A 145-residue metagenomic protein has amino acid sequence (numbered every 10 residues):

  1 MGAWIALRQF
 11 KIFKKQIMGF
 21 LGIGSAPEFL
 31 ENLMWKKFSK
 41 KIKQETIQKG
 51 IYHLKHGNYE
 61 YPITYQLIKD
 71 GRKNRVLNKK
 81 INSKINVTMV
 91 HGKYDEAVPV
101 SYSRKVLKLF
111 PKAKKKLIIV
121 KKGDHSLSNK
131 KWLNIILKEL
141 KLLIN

Functional and structural regions predicted by a protein language model:
G2-A6: Gly/Ala-rich beta-loop-alpha elbow adjacent to hydrolase catalytic centers
R8-I12, K105: Active-site signature of alpha/beta-hydrolase-fold catalytic machinery across serine- and Asp/Cys-nucleophile hydrolases
I12-I63: Hydrolase active-site cap/lid region
E60-K80: Active-site nucleophile elbow and catalytic-triad environment of alpha/beta-hydrolase enzymes
N82-K84, M89-H91, D95: Short beta-strand/loop motif that positions the catalytic acidic residue of the alpha/beta-hydrolase fold
E96-Y102, S128: Conserved alpha/beta-hydrolase "acid-adjacent" motif
F110-S126: Catalytic histidine neighborhood in serine/cysteine hydrolases with alpha/beta-hydrolase-type architecture
G123-I135: Catalytic histidine-centered segment of alpha/beta-hydrolase-like enzymes
